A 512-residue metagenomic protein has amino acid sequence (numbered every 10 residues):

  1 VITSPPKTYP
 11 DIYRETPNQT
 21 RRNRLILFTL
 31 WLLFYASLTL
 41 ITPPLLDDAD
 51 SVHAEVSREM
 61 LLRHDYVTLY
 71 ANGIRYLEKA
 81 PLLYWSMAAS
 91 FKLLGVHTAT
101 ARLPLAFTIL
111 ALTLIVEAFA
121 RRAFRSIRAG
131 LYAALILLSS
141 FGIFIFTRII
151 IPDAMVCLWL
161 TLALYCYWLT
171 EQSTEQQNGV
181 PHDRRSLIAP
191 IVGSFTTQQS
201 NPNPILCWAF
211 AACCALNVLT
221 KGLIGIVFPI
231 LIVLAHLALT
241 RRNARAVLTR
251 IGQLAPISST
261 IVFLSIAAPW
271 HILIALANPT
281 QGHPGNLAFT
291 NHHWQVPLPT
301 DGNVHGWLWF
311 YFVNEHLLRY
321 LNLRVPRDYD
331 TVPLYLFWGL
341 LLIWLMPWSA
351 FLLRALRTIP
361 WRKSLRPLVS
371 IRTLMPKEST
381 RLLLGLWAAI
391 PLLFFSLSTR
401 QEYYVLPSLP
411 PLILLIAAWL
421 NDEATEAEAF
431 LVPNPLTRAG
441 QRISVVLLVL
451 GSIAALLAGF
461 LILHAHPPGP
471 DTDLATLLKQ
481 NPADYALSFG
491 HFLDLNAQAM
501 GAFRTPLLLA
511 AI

Functional and structural regions predicted by a protein language model:
I2-N434, R438, L457-H466, A497: Membrane-integral, polyisoprenol-dependent glycosyltransferases of the GT-C/oligosaccharyltransferase superfamily
L436, G440-I512: Transmembrane helical bundles and short interhelical boundary loops of multi-pass, membrane-embedded
